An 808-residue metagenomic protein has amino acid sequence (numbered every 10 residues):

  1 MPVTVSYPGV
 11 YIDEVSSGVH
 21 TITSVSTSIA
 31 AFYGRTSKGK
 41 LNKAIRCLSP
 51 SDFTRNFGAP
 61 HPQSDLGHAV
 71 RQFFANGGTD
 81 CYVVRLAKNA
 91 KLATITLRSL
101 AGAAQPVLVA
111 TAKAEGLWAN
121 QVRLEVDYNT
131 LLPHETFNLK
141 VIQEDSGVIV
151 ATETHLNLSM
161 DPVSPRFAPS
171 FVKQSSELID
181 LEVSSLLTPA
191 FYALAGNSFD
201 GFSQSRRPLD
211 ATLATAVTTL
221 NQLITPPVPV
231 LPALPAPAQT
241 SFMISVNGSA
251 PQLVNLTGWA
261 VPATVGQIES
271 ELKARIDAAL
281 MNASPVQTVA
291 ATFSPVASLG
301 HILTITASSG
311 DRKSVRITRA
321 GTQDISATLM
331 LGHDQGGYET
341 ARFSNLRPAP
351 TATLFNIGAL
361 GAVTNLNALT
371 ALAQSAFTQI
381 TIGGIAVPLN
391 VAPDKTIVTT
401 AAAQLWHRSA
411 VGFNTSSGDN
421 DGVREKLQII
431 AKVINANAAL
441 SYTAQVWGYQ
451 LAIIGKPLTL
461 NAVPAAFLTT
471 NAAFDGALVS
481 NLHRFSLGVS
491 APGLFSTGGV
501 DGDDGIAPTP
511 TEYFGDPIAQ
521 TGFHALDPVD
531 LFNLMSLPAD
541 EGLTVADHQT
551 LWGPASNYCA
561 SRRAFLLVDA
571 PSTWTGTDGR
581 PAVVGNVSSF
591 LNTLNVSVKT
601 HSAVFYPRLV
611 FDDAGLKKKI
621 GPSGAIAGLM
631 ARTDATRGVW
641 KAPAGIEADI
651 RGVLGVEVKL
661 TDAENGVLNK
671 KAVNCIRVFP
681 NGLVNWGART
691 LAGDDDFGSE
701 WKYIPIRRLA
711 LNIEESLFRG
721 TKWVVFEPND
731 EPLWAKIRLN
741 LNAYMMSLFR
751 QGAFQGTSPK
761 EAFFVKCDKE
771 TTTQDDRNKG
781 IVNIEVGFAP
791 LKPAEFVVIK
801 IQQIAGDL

Functional and structural regions predicted by a protein language model:
M1-T96, G102, V109, L132 (+18 more regions): Structured, hydrophobic secondary-structure cores that serve as assembly/anchoring elements
P50, R55-F57, T94-D200, L223 (+4 more regions): Extended, beta-strand-rich, solvent-exposed assembly scaffolds of outer structural proteins
A233-P235, N255, T509-P510, N783 (+1 more regions): Poly-acidic low-complexity segments
D324-L329, A472-G488: C-terminal, low-ordered peptide segments at domain boundaries
L482-F514: Long, low-complexity, polar/charged, intrinsically disordered or flexibly structured peripheral segments
